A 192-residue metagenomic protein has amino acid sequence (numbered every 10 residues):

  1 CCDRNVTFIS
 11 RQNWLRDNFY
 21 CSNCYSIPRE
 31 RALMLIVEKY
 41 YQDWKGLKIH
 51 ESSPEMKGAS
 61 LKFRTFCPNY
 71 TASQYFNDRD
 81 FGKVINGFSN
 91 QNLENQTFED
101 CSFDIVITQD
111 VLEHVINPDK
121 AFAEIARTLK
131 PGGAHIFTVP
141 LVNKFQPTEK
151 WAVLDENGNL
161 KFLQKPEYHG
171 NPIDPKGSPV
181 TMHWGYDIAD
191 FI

Functional and structural regions predicted by a protein language model:
C1-T97, C101, A152-L154, M182: Conserved N-terminal segment of class I S-adenosyl-L-methionine
S52, V106-I107: Hydrophobic beta-strand segment of the Class I
A59-S60, I116, F145: Glycine/Thr-rich phosphate-binding loops of Rossmann-like dinucleotide-binding domains
D100, P118-D119: Conserved strand-to-helix beginnings and helix N-cap segments that scaffold or border functional pockets
D100-D104, P131: Active-site acidic short loop of glycosyltransferases
I107, V111, L141: Hydrophobic adenine-recognition pocket in adenosine-nucleotide-binding enzymes
D110-P118: Di-metal (Zn2+ and/or Mg2+/Mn2+) metal-binding site signature of metallo-dependent hydrolases with the MBL/beta-CASP
D119-I192: S-adenosyl-L-methionine-dependent methyltransferase catalytic module, highlighting the catalytic core
